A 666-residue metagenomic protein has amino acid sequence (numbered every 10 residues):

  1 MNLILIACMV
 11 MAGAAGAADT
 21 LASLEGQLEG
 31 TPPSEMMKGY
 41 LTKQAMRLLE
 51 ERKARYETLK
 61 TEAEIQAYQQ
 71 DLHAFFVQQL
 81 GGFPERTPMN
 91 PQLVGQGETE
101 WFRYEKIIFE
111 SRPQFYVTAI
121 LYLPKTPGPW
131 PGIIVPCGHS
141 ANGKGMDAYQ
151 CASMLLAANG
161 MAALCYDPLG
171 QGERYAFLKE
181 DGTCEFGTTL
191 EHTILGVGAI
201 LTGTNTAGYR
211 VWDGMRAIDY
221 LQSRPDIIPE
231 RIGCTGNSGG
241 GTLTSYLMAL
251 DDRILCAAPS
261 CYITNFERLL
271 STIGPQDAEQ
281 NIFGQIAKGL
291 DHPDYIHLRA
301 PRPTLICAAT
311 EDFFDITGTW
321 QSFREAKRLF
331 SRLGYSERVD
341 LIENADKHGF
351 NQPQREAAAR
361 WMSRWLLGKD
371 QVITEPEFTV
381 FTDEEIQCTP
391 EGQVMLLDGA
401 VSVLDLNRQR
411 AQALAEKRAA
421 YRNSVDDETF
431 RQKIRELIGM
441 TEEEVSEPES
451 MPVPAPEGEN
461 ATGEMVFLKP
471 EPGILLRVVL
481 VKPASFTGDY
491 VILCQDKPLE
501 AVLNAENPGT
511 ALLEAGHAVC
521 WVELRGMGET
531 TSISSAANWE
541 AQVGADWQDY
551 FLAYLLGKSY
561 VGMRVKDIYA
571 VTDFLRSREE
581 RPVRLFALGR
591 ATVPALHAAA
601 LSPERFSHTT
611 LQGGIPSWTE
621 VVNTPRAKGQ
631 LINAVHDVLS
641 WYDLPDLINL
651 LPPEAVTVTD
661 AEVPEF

Functional and structural regions predicted by a protein language model:
N2-A12: Bacterial N-terminal signal peptides
A17-Y116, A300, T304-R477, V481-D489 (+4 more regions): Alpha/beta-hydrolase-fold serine-hydrolase catalytic core, especially in secreted/extracellular enzymes
A63, M154, S245-Y246, H297 (+3 more regions): Alpha-helical segments flanking ligand/cofactor-binding loops in enzyme cores
G128-S223, T264-P275, N281, T487-R578 (+1 more regions): Cap/lid segment of the alpha/beta-hydrolase catalytic domain
S140-C151, E185-G187, L201-W212, C234-S245 (+6 more regions): Alpha-helix capping and helix-loop boundary segments enriched in small/acidic/polar residues
D167, T235, S260-C261, C307 (+3 more regions): Alpha/beta-hydrolase-fold catalytic nucleophile elbow
R216-K288, V571-W641, D646-L650: Primarily recognizes the serine-hydrolase "nucleophile elbow" in alpha/beta-hydrolase and SGNH/GDSL folds
C234-G239, T244-L250, L255-E267, Q276-A278 (+4 more regions): Catalytic-domain carbohydrate-binding cleft regions of carbohydrate-active enzymes
